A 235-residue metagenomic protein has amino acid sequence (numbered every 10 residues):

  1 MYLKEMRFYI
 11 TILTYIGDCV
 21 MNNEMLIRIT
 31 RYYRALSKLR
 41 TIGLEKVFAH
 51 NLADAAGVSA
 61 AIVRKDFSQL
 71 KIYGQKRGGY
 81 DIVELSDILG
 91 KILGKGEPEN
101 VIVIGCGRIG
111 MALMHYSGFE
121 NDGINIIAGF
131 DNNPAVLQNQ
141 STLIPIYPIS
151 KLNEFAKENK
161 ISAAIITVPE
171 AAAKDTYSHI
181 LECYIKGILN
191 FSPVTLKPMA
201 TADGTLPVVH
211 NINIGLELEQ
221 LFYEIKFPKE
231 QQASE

Functional and structural regions predicted by a protein language model:
Y2-E45: Extreme N-terminal segment that seeds HTH/winged-HTH DNA-binding domains in transcriptional regulators
Y32, K38-R40, N139, L143-A233: Phosphate-bearing ligand-interacting subdomains that bind or position ATP/ADP/UDP/GDP/NAD(P) or nucleotide-linked
K46, H50, A55-P98: HTH-adjacent hinge/linker in prokaryotic transcriptional regulators
C106: Glycine-rich Rossmann-fold phosphate-binding loop(s) that bind the pyrophosphate of adenine dinucleotide cofactors
I109: Hydrophobic/small residue at the entry helix of a nucleotide-binding pocket
N121-T142: NAD(P)-binding Rossmann-fold cofactor-contacting core
